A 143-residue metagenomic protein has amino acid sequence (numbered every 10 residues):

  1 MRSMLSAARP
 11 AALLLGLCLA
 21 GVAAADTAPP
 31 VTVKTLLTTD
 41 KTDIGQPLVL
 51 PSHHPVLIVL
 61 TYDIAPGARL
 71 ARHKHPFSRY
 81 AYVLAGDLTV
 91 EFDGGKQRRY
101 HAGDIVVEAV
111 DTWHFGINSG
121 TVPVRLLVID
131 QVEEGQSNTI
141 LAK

Functional and structural regions predicted by a protein language model:
M1-A12: Bacterial N-terminal signal peptides that target proteins for export
R2-M4, L17, G21-V56, V107 (+1 more regions): A short, N-terminal "cap"/entry segment at the start of jelly-roll beta-barrel domains of the cupin/DSBH fold
P51-V56, A68-Y80: A short beta-loop-beta micro-motif enriched in histidine and acidic residues
I64, G94-D111: Short acidic-glycine-tyrosine-enriched beta hairpin
R69-A71, T89, V106, V110-I117: Histidine-centered metal-chelating micro-motifs
P76-G94, D104: Glycine- and acidic-residue-biased ligand/ion/polar-headgroup-sensing regions
D111-Q136: Ligand-binding loop in jelly-roll beta-barrel domains
